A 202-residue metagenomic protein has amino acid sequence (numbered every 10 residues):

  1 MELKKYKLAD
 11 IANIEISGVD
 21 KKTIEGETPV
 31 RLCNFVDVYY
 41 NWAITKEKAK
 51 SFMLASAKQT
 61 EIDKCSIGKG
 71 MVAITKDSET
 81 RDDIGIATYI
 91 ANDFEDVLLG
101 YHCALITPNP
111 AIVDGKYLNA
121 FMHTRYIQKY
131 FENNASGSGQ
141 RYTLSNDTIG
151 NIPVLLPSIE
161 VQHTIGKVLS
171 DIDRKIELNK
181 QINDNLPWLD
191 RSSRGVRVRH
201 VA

Functional and structural regions predicted by a protein language model:
M1-V19, N151-A202: Non-catalytic DNA-recognition/assembly elements of restriction-modification systems
K5-I24, V36-V72, S78: Sequence-specific dsDNA recognition surfaces
N34-F35, M53-H123: A short beta-sheet element
A55-K58, A104-P110, G150-L156, S170 (+1 more regions): Short, well-ordered beta-strand elements within core beta-sheets of diverse protein domains
E95-A104, V113, S136-G166: A short glycine-rich beta-alpha junction/loop motif
